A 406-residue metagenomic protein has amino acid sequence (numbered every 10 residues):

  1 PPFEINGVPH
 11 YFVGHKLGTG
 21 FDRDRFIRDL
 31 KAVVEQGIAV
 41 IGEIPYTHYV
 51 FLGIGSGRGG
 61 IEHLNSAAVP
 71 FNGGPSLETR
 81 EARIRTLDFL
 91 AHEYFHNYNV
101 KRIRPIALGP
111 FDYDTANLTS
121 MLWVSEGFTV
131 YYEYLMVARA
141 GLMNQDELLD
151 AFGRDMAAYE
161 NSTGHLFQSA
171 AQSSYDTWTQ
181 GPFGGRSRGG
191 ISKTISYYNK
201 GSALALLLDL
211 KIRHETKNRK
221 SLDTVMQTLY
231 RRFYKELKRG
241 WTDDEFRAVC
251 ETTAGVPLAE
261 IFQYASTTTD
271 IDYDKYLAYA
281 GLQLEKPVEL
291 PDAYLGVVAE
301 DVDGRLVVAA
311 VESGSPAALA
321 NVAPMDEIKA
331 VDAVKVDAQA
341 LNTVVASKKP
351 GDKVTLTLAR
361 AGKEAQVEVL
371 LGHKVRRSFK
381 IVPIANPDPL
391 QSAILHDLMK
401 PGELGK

Functional and structural regions predicted by a protein language model:
P1-F3, A299-E300: Short, exposed beta-strand/loop patches in secreted or surface proteins that constitute
P2-L122, F128, Y132: Juxtacatalytic substrate-recognition/specificity segment
E133-Y134, M143-K406: C-terminal recognition in membrane/secretory proteostasis and scaffolding
